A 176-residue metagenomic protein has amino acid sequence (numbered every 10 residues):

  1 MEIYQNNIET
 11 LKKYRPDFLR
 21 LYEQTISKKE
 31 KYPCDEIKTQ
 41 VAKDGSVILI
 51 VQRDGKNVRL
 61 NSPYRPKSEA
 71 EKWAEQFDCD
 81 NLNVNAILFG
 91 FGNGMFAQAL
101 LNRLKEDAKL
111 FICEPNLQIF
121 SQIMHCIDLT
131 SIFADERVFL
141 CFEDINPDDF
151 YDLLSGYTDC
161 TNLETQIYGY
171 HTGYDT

Functional and structural regions predicted by a protein language model:
M1-T176: N-terminal donor/sugar-recognition subdomains of glycan-related enzymes, prototypically the membrane-proximal stem
